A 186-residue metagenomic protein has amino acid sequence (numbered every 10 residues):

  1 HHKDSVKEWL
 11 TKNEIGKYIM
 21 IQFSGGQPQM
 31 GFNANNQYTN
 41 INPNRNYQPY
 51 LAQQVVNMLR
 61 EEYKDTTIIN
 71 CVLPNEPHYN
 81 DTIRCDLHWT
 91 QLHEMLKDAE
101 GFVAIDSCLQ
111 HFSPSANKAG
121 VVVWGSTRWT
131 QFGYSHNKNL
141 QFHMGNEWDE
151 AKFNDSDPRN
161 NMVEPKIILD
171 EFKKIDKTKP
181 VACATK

Functional and structural regions predicted by a protein language model:
H1-M20, G25-Q29, A184: A nucleotide-sugar donor-handling region in carbohydrate enzymes
H1-W9, H136-K186: Leloir-type glycosyltransferase catalytic cores
K12-N13, E62, D98, T178: Alpha-helix C-cap/termination motif
I19-I21, L59, I68-I69, L140 (+2 more regions): Hydrophobic beta-strand residues in large extracellular and virion-surface proteins
F23, D86, G125, F142-G145: Active-site donor-binding loop signature of nucleotide-sugar glycosyltransferases
F23-N40, A151-F153: Short glycine/proline-rich turn/loop motifs
F32-S126, N137: Donor-binding and catalytic core of enzymes assembling or modifying cell-surface/extracellular glycoconjugates
Q131: Histidine-centered active-site microenvironments of extracellular/periplasmic hydrolases and transferases
